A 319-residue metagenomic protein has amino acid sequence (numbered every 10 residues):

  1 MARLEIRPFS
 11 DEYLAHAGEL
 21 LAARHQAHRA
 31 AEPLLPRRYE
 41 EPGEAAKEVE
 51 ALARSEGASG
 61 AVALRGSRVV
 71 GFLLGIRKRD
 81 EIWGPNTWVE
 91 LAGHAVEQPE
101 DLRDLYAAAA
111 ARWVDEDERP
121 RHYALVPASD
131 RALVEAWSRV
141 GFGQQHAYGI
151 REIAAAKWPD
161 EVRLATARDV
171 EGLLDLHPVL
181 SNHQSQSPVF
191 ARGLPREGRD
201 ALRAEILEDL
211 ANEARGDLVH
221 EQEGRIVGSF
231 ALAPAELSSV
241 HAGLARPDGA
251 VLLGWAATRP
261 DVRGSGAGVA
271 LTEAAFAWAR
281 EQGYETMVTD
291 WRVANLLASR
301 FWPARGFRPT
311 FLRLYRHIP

Functional and structural regions predicted by a protein language model:
M1-P42, P159-G198: Short amphipathic alpha-helix that is part of the acyltransferase structural core
A22-Y106, Q222, V227-G249: Conserved donor-binding loop and adjoining core beta-sheet/short helix segment in diverse acyl/aminoacyl transferases
S59, R119-P120, E285: Short acidic/polar active-site loop segments enriched in Thr and Asp
R68, R77-D80, E90-P159, F311-P319: Acyl-donor-binding surface of acyltransferase catalytic domains
Q98-R112, W255-T258, G264-A277, E281 (+1 more regions): Conserved acetyl-CoA-binding loop-helix of GNAT-fold acetyltransferases
H122-L125, L253, M287-W291: Conserved hydrophobic beta-strand within the GNAT/NAT acetyltransferase core sheet that lines the active-site cleft
A132-E135, A235-G243, L297-R300: A short, acidic/glycine-rich surface segment
D209-V219, E223-W255, R259-V269: Intrinsically disordered, low-complexity segments enriched in Gly and acidic/Ser/Thr residues that form flexible
